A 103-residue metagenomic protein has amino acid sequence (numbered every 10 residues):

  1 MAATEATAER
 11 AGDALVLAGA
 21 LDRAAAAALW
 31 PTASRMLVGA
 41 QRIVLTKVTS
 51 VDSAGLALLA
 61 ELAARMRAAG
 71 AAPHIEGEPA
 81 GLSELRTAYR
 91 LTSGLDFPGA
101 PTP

Functional and structural regions predicted by a protein language model:
M1-A54, L58-P103: STAS-like cytosolic regulatory interaction modules
